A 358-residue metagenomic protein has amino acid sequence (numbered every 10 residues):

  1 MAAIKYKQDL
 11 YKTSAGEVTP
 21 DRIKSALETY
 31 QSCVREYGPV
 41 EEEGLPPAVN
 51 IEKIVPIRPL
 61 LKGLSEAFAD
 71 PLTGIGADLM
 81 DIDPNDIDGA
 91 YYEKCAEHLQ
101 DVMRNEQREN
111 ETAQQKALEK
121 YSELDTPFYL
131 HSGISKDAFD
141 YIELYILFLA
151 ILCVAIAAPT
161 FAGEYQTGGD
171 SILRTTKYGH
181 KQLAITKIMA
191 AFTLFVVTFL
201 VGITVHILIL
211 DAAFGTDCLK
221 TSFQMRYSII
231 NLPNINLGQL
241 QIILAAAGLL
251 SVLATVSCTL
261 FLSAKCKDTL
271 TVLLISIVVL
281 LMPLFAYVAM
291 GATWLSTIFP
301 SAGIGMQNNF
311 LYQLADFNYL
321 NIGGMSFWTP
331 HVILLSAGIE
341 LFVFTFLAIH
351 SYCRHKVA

Functional and structural regions predicted by a protein language model:
M1-A96: Membrane-proximal extracellular/periplasmic loop immediately following the first transmembrane helix
M1-G16, D83-E164, I185-K265, N309-F310 (+2 more regions): Secretory targeting signals
R174-H180: Short helix-to-coil transition segments within interhelical loops that connect adjacent transmembrane helices
A190-A191, I277-L281, L341: Residue-level recognition of pore/gate-forming positions within transmembrane alpha-helices of multi-pass
I207-L219, D268, A292-S296, I349-V357: Transmembrane helix-loop junctions in multipass membrane proteins, especially transporters and channels
C258-K265, S336-A358: Junction motif at the cytosolic side of a transmembrane helix
L270-P283, P300-A302: Central hydrophobic cores of alpha-helical transmembrane segments in multi-pass integral membrane proteins
W294-N318: Short hydrophobic, aromatic-rich alpha-helical segments embedded in or entering the lipid bilayer of multi-pass
